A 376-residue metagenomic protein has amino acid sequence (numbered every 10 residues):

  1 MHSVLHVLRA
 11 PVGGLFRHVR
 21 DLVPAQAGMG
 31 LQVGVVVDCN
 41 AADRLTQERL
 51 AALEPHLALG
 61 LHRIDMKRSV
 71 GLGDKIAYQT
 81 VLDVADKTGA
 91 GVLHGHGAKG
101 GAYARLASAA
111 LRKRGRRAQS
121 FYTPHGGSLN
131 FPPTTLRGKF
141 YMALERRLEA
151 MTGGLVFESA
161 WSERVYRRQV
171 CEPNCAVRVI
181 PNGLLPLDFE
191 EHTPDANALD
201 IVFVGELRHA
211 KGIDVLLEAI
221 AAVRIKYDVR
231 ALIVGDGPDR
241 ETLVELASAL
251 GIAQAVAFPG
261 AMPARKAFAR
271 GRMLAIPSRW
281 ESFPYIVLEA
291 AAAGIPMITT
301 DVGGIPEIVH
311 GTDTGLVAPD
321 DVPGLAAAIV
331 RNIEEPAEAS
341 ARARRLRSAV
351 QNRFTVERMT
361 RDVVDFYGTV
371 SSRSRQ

Functional and structural regions predicted by a protein language model:
H6-G73, V165-Y166, V179: N-terminal strand-loop element at the rim of the active site of nucleotide-sugar-dependent glycosyltransferases
F16-P24, L199, F203-A222, Y227 (+2 more regions): A conserved mid-protein helix/loop that constitutes part of the nucleotide-sugar donor-binding site
G73-Q79, Q119-F121, L129-R147, M151 (+1 more regions): Nucleotide-sugar donor phosphate/pyrophosphate-binding loop at the beta->alpha transition of glycosyltransferases
A150-A176, L184-P186: A short, active-site helix/loop in glycosyltransferases that binds the activated sugar's phosphate group
D239-T242, I252-A261, A267, L316: Active-site donor-binding acidic/aromatic loop of nucleotide-activated sugar and phosphosugar transferases involved
R279: Aromatic "clamp/platform" in nucleotide-sugar-dependent glycosyltransferases that forms part of the donor/acceptor
P296-T299: Short hydrophobic beta-strand element within catalytic cores of glycosyltransferases and related nucleotide-activated
G311-P323, R331-P336: Conserved acidic donor-binding segment of nucleotide-sugar-dependent glycosyltransferases
